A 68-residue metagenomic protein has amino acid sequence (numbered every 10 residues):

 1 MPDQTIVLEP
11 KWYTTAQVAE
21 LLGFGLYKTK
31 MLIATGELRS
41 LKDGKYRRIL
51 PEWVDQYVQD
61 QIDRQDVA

Functional and structural regions predicted by a protein language model:
P2-K28, D60: Polyanion-binding surface elements
W12-Q17, R39-D63: Short helix-start
L21-R48: Major-groove DNA-recognition helix of helix-turn-helix-type DNA-binding domains
Q65-A68: Short, charged recognition helix plus adjacent turn of helix-turn-helix-like nucleic-acid-binding domains
